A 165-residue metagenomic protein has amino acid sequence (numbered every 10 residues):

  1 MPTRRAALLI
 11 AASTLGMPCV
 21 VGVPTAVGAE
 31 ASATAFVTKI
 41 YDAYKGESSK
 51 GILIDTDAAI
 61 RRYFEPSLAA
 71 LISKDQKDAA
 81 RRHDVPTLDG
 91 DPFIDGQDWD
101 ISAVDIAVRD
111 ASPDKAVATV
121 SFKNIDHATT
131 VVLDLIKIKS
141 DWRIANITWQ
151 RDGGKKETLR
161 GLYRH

Functional and structural regions predicted by a protein language model:
R4-L8: N-terminal export leaders
A11-P18: Bacterial N-terminal signal peptides
V23-A58: Short, low-complexity N-terminal intrinsically disordered segments enriched in polar/charged residues
K39, A43-K50, R62-S67, L71 (+2 more regions): Structured segments of extracytoplasmic/periplasmic soluble domains in secreted or envelope-associated proteins
F64-H127: Surface-exposed, charged secondary-structure patches
A111-K115, T119, I125-T130, I138-K139 (+1 more regions): Low-complexity, intrinsically disordered terminal/linker segments enriched in charged and Gly/Pro repeats
